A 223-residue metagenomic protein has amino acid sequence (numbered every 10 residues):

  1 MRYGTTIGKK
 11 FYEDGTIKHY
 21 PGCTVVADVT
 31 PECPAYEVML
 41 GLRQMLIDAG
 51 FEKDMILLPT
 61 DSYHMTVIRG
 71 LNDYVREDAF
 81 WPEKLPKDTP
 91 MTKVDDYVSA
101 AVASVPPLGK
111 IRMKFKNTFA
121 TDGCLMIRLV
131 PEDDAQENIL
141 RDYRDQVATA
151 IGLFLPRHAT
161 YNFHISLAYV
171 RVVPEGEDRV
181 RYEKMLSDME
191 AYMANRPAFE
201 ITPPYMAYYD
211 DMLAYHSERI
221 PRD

Functional and structural regions predicted by a protein language model:
M1-D223: Histidine-dependent nucleotide/RNA phosphoesterase domain, centered on the 2H-phosphoesterase fold with its duplicated
